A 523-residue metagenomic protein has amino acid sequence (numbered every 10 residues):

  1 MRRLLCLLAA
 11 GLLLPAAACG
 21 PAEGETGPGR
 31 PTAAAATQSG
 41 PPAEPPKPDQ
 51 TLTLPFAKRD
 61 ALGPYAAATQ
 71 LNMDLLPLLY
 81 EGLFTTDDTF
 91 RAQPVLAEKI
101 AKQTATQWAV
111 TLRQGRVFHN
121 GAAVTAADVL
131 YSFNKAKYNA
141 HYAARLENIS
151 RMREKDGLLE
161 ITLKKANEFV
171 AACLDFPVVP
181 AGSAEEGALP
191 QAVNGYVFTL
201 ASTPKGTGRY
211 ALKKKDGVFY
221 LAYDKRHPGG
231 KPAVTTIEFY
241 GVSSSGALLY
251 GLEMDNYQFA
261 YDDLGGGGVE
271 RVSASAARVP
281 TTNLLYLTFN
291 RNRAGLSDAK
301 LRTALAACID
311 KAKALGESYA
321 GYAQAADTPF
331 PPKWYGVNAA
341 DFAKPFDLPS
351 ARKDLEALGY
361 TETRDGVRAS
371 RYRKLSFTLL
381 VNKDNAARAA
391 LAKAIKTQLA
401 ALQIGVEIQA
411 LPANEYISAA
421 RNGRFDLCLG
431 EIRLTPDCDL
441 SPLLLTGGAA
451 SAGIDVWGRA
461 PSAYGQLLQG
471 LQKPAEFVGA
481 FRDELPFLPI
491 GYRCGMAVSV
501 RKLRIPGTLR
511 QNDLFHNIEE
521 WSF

Functional and structural regions predicted by a protein language model:
G40, P45-K47, E407-Y416, S441-L503 (+1 more regions): Extracytoplasmic/peripheral linker and loop segments enriched in polar/acidic and small residues with frequent Thr/Pro
P55-T104, T111, N134, K205: N-terminal lobe/hinge region of extracytoplasmic solute-binding protein
R91, D175-P232, T236, G246 (+2 more regions): Gly/Pro-rich hinge or "lid" segments in bacterial periplasmic/extracellular proteins
E98-A140, E160, G295: Aromatic- and charge-enriched surface segment that lines or borders ligand/interaction sites
A101, Q107, A144-P190: Surface-exposed binding/hinge segments that line and control ligand-binding clefts or catalytic entry sites
D224-G268, G405: Ligand-site clamp/hinge motif
S297-T397: Append "and occasionally in soluble cytosolic enzymes with long acidic Gly/Pro-rich linkers
S499-F523: Long beta-strand-rich cores associated with HINT superfamily self-processing modules
